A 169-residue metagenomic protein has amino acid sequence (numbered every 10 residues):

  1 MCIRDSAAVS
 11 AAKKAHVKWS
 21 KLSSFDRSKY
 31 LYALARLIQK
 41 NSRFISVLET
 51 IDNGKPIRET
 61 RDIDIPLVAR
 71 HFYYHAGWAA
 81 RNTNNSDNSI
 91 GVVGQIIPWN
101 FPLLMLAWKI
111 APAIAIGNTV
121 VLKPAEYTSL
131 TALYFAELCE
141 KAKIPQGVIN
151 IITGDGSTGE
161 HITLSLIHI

Functional and structural regions predicted by a protein language model:
M1-C2, F25, A107, V121: Generic N-terminal leader/processing signal
M1-D5, I167-I169: Conserved small/polar residues in nucleotide/adenosyl-binding loops
R4-N82: Glycine-rich loop-to-alpha-helix module at the N-terminal edge of alpha/beta enzyme cores
R81-I167: Rossmann-like NAD(P) dinucleotide-binding subdomain of oxidoreductase/dehydrogenase enzymes
